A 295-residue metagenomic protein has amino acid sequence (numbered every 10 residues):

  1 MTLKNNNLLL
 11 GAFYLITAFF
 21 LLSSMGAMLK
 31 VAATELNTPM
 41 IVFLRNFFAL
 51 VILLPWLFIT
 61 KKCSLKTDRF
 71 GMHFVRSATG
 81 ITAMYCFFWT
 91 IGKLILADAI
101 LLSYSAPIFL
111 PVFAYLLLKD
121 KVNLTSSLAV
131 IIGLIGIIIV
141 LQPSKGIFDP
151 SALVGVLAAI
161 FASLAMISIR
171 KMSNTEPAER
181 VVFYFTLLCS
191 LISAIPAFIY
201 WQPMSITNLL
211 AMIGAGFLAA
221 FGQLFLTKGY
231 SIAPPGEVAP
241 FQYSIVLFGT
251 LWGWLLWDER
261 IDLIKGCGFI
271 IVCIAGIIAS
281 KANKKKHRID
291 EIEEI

Functional and structural regions predicted by a protein language model:
T2, L247-I295: C-terminal-most transmembrane helix of multi-pass membrane proteins
T2-N5, L50-R69, I135-I147, C189-N208 (+4 more regions): Membrane-interface helix-cap regions at the ends of transmembrane helices in multi-pass membrane proteins
L10, E35-T82, F161-L164, Y184-I199: Transmembrane alpha-helices of multi-pass small-molecule transport proteins
L10-A18, L57, K62-C86, P150-I160 (+1 more regions): Loop-to-transmembrane-helix transition segments
A27-K30, T38, L53, S144-M204 (+3 more regions): Transmembrane alpha-helical segments that form core, pore/gating elements of small-molecule transporters/exporters
F87, A106-L128, L247-G266: C-terminal transmembrane-helix exit sites in multi-pass transporters
I100-S105, M172, E176-L188, Q223-W254: Helix-helix packing/entry segments at the starts of transmembrane helices
T125-L141, A162, I264-N283: Hydrophobic transmembrane alpha-helices of multi-pass small-molecule transport proteins
